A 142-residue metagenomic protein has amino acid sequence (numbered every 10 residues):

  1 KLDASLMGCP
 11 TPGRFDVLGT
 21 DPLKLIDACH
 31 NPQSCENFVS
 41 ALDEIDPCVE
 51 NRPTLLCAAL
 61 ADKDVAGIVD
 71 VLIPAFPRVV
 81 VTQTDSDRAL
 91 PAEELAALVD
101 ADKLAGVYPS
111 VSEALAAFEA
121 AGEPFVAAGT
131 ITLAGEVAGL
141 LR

Functional and structural regions predicted by a protein language model:
K1-R78: Nucleotide phosphate-binding/pyrophosphate-handling subdomain across enzymes that bind or process nucleotide phosphates
L23-L25, A66-V126: C-terminal helical cap/extension that packs against the catalytic core of soluble nucleotide-cofactor enzymes
F38, L42, V111-F118, V137: Generic hydrophobic alpha-helical segments
L42, D46, V99, L141: Active-site catalytic pocket residues across diverse enzymes, especially alpha/beta-hydrolases
C57-A61, Q83-T84, G129-T130: Cofactor-binding loop segments of dinucleotide-utilizing enzymes, especially the Rossmann-like FAD- and NAD(P)+-binding
I131-R142: Glycine/aspartate-rich loop-and-adjacent alpha/beta segment that forms the canonical ThDP
